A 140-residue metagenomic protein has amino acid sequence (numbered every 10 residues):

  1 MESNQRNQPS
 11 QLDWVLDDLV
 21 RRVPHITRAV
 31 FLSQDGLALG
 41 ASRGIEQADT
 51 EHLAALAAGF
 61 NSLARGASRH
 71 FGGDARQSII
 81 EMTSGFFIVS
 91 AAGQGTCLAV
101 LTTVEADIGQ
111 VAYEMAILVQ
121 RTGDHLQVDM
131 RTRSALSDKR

Functional and structural regions predicted by a protein language model:
M1-R28, D35-R140: Acidic, low-complexity cytosolic segments
